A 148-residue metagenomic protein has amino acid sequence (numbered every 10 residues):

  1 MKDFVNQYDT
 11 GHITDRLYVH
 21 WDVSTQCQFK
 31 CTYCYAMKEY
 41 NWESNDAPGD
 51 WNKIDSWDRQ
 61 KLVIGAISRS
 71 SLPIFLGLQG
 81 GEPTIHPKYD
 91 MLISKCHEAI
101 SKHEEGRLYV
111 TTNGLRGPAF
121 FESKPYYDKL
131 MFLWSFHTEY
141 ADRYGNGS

Functional and structural regions predicted by a protein language model:
M1-Q7: Membrane-proximal basic amphipathic "stem/tether" segments
Q7-W57: Canonical Radical SAM [4Fe-4S] cluster-binding loop centered on the CxxxCxxC motif and its immediate flanking residues
V19, G77-Q79: Conserved Rossmann-like nucleotide-binding pocket used by diverse enzymes that bind dinucleotide cofactors
V23, G80-G81: Short acidic donor-binding/metal-coordinating loop in glycosyltransferase active sites
E39-D55, G81-P87, H137-S148: Conserved non-cysteine loop/helix-boundary elements of the Radical SAM core domain that shape
K61-G77, H86-S148: Radical SAM/AdoMet-radical enzyme domain recognition
